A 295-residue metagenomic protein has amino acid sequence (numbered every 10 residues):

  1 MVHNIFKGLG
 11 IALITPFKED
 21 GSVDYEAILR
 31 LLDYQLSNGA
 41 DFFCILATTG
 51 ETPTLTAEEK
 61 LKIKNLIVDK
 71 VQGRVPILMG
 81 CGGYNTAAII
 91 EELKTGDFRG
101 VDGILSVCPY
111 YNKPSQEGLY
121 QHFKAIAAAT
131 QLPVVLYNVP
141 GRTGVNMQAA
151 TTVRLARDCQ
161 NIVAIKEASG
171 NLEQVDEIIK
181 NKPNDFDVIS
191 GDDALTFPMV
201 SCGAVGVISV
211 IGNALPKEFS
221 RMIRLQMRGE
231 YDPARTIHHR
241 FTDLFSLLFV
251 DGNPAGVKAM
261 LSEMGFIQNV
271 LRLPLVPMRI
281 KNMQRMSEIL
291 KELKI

Functional and structural regions predicted by a protein language model:
V2-G144, R154: Active-site beta->alpha loop and helix N-cap motifs at the rims of alpha/beta catalytic domains
I5-P16, N38-A40, A204, I208-I295: C-terminal alpha-helical cap/extension of soluble enzyme domains
Y25, L29-L32, A149, M283-L290: Short, amphipathic alpha-helical "lid/cap" segments that border enzyme active or binding sites
I28, K60, K64, I89 (+6 more regions): A general structural signal for well-ordered alpha-helical segments in protein cores
L32, F123, C159, H238-F241 (+1 more regions): Short amphipathic alpha-helical/adjacent loop interface patches that line ligand and macromolecule-binding sites
L55-E58, E91, Q116-L119, M147-A149 (+3 more regions): Short secondary-structure transition/capping segments
A128-A129, R142-F249: Catalytic alpha/beta core domains of metabolic enzymes, predominantly
N138-V139, N161-I162, R272-L273: Glycine-rich phosphate-binding "P-loop"
